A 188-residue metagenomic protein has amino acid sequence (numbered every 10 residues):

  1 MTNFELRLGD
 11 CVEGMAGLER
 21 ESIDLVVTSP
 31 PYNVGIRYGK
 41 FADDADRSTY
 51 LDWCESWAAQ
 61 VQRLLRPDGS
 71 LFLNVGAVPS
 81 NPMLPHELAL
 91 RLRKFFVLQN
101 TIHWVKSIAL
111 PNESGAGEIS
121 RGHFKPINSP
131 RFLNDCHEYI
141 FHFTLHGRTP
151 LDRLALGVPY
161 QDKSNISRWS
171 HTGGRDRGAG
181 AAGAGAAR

Functional and structural regions predicted by a protein language model:
M1-R188: Core catalytic lobe of class I
